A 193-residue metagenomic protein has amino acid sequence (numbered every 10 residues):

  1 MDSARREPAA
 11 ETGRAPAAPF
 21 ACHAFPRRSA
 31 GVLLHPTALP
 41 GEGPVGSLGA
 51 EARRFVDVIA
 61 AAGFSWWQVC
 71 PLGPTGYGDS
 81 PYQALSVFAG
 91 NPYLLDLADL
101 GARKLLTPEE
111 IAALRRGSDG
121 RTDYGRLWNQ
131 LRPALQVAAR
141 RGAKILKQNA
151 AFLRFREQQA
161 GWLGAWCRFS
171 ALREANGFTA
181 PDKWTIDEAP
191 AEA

Functional and structural regions predicted by a protein language model:
A4-R27: N-terminal carbohydrate-binding accessory modules
P19-F20, F25-A193: Acidic/aromatic-lined carbohydrate-recognition and catalytic surfaces of CAZymes acting on diverse glycans
